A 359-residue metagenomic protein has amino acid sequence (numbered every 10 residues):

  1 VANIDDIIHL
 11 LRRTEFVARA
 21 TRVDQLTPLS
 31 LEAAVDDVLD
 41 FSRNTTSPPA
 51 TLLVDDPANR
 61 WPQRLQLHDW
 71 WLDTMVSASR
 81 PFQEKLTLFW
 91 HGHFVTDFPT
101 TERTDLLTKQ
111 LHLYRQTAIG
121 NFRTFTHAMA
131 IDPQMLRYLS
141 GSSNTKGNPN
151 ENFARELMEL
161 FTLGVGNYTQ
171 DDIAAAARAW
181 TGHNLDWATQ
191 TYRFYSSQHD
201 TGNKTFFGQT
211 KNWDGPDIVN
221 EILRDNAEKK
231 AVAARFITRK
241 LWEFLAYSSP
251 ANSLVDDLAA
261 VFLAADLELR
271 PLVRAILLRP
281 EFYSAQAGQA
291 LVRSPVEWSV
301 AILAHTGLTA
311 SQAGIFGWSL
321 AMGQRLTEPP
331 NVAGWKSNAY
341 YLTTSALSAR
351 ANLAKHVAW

Functional and structural regions predicted by a protein language model:
A2-N3, I7-A20, K229, A234 (+2 more regions): Flexible, low-complexity segments enriched for small/polar residues
I4-I8, A20-V23, E32-D36, H68-L72 (+15 more regions): Extracytoplasmic/secreted envelope proteins and their assembly/folding machinery, especially bacterial periplasmic
A18-T117: N-terminal accessory alpha/beta regions
T21-D24, A50, T100-R103, R137-S142 (+4 more regions): Short, solvent-exposed loop/turn and secondary-structure capping segments
S77-S79, V95-T124, I131-L136, E243-P271 (+1 more regions): An amphipathic, hydrophobic-aromatic interaction surface with interspersed Lys/Arg that forms lipid/phosphate-bearing
T87-P99, I131-M135, A179-D186, N212-W213 (+2 more regions): Glycine-rich, acidic and aromatic/proline-enriched surface loops and short helix-turn segments that act as binding
D132-A188: Activity-critical C-terminal alpha-helical subdomain
A174-D217: Long, well-ordered, tryptophan-enriched scaffold segments
